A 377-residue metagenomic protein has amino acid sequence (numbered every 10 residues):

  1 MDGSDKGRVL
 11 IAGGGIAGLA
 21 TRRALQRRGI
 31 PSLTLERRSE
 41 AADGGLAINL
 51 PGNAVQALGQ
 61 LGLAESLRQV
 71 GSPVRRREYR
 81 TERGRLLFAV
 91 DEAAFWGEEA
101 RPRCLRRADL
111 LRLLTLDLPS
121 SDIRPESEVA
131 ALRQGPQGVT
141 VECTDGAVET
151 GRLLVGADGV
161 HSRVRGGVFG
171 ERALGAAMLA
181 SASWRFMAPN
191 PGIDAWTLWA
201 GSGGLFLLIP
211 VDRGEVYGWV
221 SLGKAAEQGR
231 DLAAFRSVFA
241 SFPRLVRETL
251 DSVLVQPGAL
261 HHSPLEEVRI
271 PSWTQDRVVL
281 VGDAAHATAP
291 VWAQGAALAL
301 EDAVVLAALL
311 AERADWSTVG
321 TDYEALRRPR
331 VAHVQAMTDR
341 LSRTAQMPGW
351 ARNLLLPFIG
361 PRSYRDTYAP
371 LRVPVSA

Functional and structural regions predicted by a protein language model:
D2-V9, Q26, P51-F169, A173-M187 (+3 more regions): Conserved N-terminal helical subregion
I11-R38, V155-G156, W184, V255-T344: Conserved mid-domain beta->alpha element of the FAD-binding
P125, Q137, S202-G204, H261: Short beta-strand or tight-loop elements that sit immediately N-terminal to catalytic metal-binding acidic residues
Q134-G135, I209-V211: Short beta-strand micro-motifs enriched in acidic
V139, L205-F206, E215-V216: Hydrophobic residues embedded in beta-strands of well-ordered beta-sheets
A180-I209: Flavin-dependent oxidoreductases
N190, S202, D212, L222-W292 (+1 more regions): FAD/FMN-dependent oxidoreductases across multiple families
P357-A377: C-terminal auxiliary extensions adjacent to catalytic cores
